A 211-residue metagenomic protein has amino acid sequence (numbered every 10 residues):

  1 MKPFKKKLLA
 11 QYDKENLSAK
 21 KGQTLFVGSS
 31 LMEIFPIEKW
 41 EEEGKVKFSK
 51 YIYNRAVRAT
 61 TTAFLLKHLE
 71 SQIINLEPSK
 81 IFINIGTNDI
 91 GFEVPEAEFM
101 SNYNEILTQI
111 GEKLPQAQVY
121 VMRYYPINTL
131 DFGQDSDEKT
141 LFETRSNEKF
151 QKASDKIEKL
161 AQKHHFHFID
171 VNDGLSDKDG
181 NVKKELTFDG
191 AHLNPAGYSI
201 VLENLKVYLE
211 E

Functional and structural regions predicted by a protein language model:
M1-E77: Serine-esterase "nucleophile elbow" of acetyl-processing enzymes
V46-Y51, G133-E143, N181-F188: Short glycine/proline- and charge-enriched loop/turn segments that cap or connect secondary-structure elements
Y53-T60, T140-Q151, G190: A short acidic, glycine-rich active-site loop that binds or catalyzes chemistry on phosphate/adenosine moieties
R55-R58, I85-G91, S176: Cell-envelope and extracellular/periplasmic
L65, L186-E211: Histidine-centered active-site loop/cap adjacent to the catalytic His in serine esterases/O-acetyl transfer systems
E96-I106: Charged helix-capping and loop-helix junction motifs
L114-Q118: A short helix->loop->beta-strand "cap" motif at the edges of active sites that frequently abuts
D131-V171: Substrate-gating cap/lid alpha-helix
